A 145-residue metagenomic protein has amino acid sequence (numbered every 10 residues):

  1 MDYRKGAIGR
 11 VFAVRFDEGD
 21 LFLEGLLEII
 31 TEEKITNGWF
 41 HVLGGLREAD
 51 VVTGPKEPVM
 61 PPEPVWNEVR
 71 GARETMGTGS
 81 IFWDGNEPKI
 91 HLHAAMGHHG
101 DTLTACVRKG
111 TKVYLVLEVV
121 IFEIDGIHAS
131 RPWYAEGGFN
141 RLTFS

Functional and structural regions predicted by a protein language model:
M1-V14: Generic N-terminal amphipathic, Lys/Arg-enriched alpha-helix
G6, E68, D84, P132-N140: Acidic/polar residues at beta-strand termini and the immediately following turn/coil
V11, N37, K89-H93, T104 (+1 more regions): Broad gene-expression machinery/nucleic-acid interaction feature
D17-E74: Short, well-structured hydrophobic secondary-structure segments
E18, G44, M96-H98, I121-D125: Short, structured patches in soluble enzyme cores that scaffold and shape functional sites
L27-I35, M96-H99, K109-K112: Short, intrinsically disordered, mixed-charge
P64-R108: Mid-chain, well-packed structural core segment of small domains
A105-S145: Flexible glycine-rich active-site/ligand-binding loops centered on an Asp-His dyad
